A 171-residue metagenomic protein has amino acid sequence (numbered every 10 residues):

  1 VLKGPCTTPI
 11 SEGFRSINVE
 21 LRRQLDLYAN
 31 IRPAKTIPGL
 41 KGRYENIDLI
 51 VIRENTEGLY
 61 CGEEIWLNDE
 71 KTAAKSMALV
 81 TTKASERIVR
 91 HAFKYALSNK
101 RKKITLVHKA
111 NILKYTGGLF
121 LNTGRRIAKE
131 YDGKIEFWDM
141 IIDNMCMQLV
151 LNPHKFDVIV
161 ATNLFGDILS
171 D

Functional and structural regions predicted by a protein language model:
V1, Q24-Y28, N55-L59, Y95-N99 (+3 more regions): Change "in soluble alpha/beta enzymes" to "in soluble alpha/beta proteins
V1-E70, A74-K75, L164: N-terminal glycine-rich phosphate/adenylate-binding segment common to multiple enzyme folds
V1-S11, I135-D171: Glycine-rich phosphate-binding loop
I10, F14, N18, T81-V89 (+4 more regions): Generic structural signal for well-ordered, non-membrane alpha-helical segments in soluble metabolic enzymes
K41-E45, S98, K129-E130, V150-P153: Solvent-exposed alpha-helices and their adjacent loops that cap or buttress functional pockets in soluble metabolic
G58, L113, C146: Flexible, glycine-rich phosphate/dinucleotide-binding loops and adjacent beta-alpha linkers at cofactor/substrate
E70-D143: Glycine-rich phosphate/diphosphate-binding loop of Rossmann-like nucleotide-binding domains
